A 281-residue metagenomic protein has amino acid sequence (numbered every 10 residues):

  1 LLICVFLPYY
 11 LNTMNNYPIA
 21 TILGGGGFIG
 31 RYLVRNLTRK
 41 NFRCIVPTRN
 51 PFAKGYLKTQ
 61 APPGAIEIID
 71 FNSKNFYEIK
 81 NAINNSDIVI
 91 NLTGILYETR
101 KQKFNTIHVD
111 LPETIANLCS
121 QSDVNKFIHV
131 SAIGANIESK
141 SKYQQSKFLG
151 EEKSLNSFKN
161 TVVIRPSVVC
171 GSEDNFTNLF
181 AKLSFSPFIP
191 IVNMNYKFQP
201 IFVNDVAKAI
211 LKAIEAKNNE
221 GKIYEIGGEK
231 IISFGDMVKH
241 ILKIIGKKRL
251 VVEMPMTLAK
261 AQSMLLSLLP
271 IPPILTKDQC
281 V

Functional and structural regions predicted by a protein language model:
A20-K40: N-terminal Rossmann NAD(P)H-binding glycine-rich loop of SDR-like oxidoreductase domains
L23, P47, L92-T93, F127-I133 (+1 more regions): SDR active-site strand-loop-helix element
F52, Y56, A61-T114, L118-Q121 (+1 more regions): NAD(P)H-binding glycine-rich loop region in Rossmannoid oxidoreductase-like domains and their noncatalytic homologs
E98, I133-Y143, V169-D174: Conserved catalytic-site region of short-chain dehydrogenase/reductase
N105-P112, I128, K147, Q199: Short alpha-helix in the Rossmann-fold core of NAD(P)-dependent oxidoreductases
S131, E152-N175, K182: Conserved beta-loop-beta element that borders a ligand/cofactor-binding pocket
K182-I201, D205, A209-E220, E225: A conserved pocket-lining segment of Rossmann-fold NAD(P)-dependent short-chain dehydrogenase/reductase
A216-D278: Mid/C-terminal beta-alpha module of Rossmann-like enzyme folds, strongest in SDR-family dehydrogenases/epimerases
